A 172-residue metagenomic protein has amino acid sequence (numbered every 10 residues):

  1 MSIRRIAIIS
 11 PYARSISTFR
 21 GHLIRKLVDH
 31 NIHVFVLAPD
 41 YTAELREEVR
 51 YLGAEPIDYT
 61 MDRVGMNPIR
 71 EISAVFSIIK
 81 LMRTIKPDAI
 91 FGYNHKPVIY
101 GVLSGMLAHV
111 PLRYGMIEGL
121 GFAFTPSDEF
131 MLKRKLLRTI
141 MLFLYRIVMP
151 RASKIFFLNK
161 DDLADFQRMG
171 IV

Functional and structural regions predicted by a protein language model:
I9-R70, D165: N-terminal strand-loop element at the rim of the active site of nucleotide-sugar-dependent glycosyltransferases
P11-I16, D62-M66, A108-R134, R138 (+1 more regions): A short, histidine- and acid-enriched strand-loop-helix "catalytic/donor-clamping" loop that lines the nucleotide-sugar
R25-D29, F76-I79, K135-K154: Membrane-proximal helix-turn-helix segments that form the acceptor-binding/catalytic region of lipid-linked
Y41-T42, K96-P97, D161-L163: Alpha-helix capping/helix-boundary segments
L52, I85, A108: Active-site charged/polar residues at nucleotide-handling catalytic sites that mediate phosphoryl, nucleotidyl
M82, K86-D88: Proline-aspartate-enriched helix->loop->beta-strand connector
G92-V98, I117: Short His-centered aromatic/hydrophobic patch
P150-V172: A short, active-site helix/loop in glycosyltransferases that binds the activated sugar's phosphate group
